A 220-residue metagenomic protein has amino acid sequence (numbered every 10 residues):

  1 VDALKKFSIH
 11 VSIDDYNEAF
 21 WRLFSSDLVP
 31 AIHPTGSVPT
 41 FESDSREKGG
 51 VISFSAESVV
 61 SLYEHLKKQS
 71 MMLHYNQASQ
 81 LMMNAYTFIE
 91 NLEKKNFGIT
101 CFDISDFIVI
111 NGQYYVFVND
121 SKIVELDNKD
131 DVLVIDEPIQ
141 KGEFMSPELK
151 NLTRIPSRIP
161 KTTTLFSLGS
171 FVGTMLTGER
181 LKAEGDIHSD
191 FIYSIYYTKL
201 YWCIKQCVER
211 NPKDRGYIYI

Functional and structural regions predicted by a protein language model:
V1-E42: ATP-binding glycine-rich loop module of kinase domains
I32-N76: Conserved structural core of kinase catalytic domains
L81-M82: Activation segment signature within eukaryotic-like protein kinase domains
Y86-G98: Protein kinase catalytic-loop region centered on the HRD/HxD motif
G98-F144: Activation segment/activation loop of eukaryotic-type protein kinase catalytic domains
S167-E179: Short, conserved alpha-helix in the C-lobe of eukaryotic-like protein kinase catalytic domains
I195-R210: Conserved C-terminal C-lobe helix
V208-Y219: A conserved short helix/loop substructure at the end of the activation segment of eukaryotic-like protein kinase domains
